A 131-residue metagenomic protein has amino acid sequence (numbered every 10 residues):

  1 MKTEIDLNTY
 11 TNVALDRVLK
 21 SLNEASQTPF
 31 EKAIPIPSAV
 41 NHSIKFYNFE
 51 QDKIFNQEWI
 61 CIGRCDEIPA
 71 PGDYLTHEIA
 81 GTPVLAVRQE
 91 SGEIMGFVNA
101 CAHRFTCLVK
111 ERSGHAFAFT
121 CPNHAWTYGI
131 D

Functional and structural regions predicted by a protein language model:
M1-S26, I34, N48: Peripheral, non-cofactor segments flanking catalytic/redox cores
Y10, F30, F46-F49, F55 (+3 more regions): Phenylalanine-focused residue identity feature
L19-K20, S38-H42, I54-N56, R64-C65 (+1 more regions): A short linear-motif detector with a strong N-terminal bias
A25-K53, Q57: Low-complexity, highly charged intrinsically disordered N-terminal segments that act as targeting/localization
S26, K45-N48, I60-G63, V87 (+1 more regions): Residue-level detector of functional hotspots within protein domains
E31, P35, Q57, G63 (+2 more regions): Residue-level signal for pocket-adjacent positions within structured domains
I44, Q51-K53, Q57-E78, T82: Active-site region of the double-stranded beta-helix
I68-D131: Rieske [2Fe-2S] iron-sulfur-binding domain
